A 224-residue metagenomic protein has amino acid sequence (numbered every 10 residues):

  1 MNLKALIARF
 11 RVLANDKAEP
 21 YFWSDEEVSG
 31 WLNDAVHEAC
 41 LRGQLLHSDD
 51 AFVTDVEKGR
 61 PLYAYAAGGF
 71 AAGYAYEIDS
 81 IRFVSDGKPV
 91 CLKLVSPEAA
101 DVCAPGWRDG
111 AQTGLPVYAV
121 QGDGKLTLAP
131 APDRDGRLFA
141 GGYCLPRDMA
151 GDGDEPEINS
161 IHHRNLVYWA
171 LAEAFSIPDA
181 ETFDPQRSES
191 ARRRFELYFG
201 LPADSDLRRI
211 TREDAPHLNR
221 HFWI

Functional and structural regions predicted by a protein language model:
M1-I224: Glycine-enriched, solvent-exposed interface loops adjoining structured elements
